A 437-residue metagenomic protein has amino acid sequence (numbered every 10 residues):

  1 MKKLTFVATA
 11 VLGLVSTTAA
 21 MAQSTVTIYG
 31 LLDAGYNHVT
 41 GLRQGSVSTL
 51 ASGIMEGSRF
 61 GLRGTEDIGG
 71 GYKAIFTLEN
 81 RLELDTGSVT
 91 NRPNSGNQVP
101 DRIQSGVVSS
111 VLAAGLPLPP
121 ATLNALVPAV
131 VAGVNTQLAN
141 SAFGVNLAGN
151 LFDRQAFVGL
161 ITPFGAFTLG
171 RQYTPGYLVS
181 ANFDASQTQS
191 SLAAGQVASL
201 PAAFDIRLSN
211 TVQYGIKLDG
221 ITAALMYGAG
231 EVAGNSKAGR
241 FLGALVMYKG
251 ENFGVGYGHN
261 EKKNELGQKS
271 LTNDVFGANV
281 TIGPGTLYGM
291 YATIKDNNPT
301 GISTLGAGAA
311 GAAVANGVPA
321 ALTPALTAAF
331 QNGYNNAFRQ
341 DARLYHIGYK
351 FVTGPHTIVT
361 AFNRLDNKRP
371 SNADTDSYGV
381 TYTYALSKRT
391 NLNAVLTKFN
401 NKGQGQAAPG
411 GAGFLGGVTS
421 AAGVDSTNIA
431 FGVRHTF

Functional and structural regions predicted by a protein language model:
M1-Q23: Gram-negative bacterial Sec-dependent N-terminal signal peptides
S24-Y36, S48-G230, M247-E251: Outer membrane beta-barrel
Y29-G35, T77-E79, G170-Q172, A224-G228 (+7 more regions): Transmembrane beta-strands of outer-membrane beta-barrel proteins
E56-F60, R154-L160, L208-V212, R240-A244 (+5 more regions): Hydrophobic, lipid-facing positions within transmembrane beta-strands of outer-membrane proteins
R63-D67, I161-P163, G215-D219, M247-E251 (+5 more regions): Structural signature of outer-membrane beta-barrel channels/translocons
Y72, G165-F167, G220-L225, N252-Y257 (+3 more regions): Repeated loop/turn-to-beta-strand initiation elements of outer-membrane beta-barrel proteins
G243-G379: Detector for outer-membrane/organellar transmembrane beta-barrel domains, recognizing the amphipathic beta-strand
A421-F437: Outer-membrane beta-barrel "beta-signal"
